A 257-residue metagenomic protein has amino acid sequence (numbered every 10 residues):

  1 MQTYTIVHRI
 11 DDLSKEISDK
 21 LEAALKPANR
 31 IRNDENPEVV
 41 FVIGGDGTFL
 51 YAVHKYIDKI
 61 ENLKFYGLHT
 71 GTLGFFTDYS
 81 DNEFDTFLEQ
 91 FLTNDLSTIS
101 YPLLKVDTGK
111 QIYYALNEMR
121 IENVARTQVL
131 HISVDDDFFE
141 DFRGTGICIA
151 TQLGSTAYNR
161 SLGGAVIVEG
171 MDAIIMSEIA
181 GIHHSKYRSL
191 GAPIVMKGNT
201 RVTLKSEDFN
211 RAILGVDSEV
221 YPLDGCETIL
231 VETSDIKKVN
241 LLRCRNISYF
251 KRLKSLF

Functional and structural regions predicted by a protein language model:
Q2-N36, G71-G146, T156-F257: Catalytic phosphate-donor-binding core of small-molecule kinases
V7, V42-I43, Y66, K205: Active-site-adjacent beta-strand anchor residues
K20, Y51-Y56: A short acidic, amphipathic alpha-helical/loop segment
R30-A52: Short, well-ordered secondary-structure micro-motifs within conserved domains or adaptor modules
I43-D46, L68, L153: Glycine-rich beta-strand-to-loop/alpha-helix junction loops that act as flexible
T48-V53, T156-R160: Short glycine/serine/threonine-rich phosphate/pyrophosphate-binding segments that cradle anionic phosphate groups
I60-K64: A short helix->loop->beta-strand "cap" motif at the edges of active sites that frequently abuts
C148-A150: Conserved beta-strand-loop-short alpha-helix elements that form and flank the Mn2+/Mg2+-coordinating active site
